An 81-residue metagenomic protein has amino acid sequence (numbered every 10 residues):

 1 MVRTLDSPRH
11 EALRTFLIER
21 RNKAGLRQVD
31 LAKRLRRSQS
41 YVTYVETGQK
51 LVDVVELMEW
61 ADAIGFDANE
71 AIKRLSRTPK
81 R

Functional and structural regions predicted by a protein language model:
M1-K23: A short, Lys/Arg-rich alpha-helix, primarily the initiator
V2-R3, E70-R81: Short, charged recognition helix plus adjacent turn of helix-turn-helix-like nucleic-acid-binding domains
T4, P8-A12, L51, V55 (+1 more regions): Residues at secondary-structure transition points
T15-R34, E59: Short basic helix-loop element that most often maps to the first helix and adjoining turn of HTH DNA-binding modules
K23, Q49-V52, A63: Helix-turn-helix/winged-helix DNA-binding modules
L35-V52: Recognition helix of helix-turn-helix/homeodomain-like DNA-binding domains that insert into the DNA major groove
R36, V55-A71: DNA major-groove recognition helix of helix-turn-helix/homeodomain DNA-binding modules
